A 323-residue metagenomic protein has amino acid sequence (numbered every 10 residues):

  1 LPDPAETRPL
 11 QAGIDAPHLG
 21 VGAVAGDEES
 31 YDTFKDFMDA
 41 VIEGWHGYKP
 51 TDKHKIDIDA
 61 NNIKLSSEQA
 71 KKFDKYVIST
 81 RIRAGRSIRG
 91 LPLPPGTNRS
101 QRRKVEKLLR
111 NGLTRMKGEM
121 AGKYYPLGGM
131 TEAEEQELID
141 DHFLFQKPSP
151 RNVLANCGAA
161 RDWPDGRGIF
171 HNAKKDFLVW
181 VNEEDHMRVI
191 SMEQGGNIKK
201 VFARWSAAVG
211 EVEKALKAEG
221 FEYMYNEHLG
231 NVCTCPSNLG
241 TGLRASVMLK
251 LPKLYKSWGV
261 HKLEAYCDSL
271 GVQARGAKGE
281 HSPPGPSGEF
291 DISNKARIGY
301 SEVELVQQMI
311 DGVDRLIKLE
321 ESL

Functional and structural regions predicted by a protein language model:
L1-G230, C235-P236, L243, Y255-L323: Long, Pro/Ser/Thr-rich low-complexity/intrinsically disordered regulatory tracts in eukaryotic proteins
L243-A245, K250: N-terminal loops that bind phosphate or other acidic moieties and the adjacent beta-alpha structural core
